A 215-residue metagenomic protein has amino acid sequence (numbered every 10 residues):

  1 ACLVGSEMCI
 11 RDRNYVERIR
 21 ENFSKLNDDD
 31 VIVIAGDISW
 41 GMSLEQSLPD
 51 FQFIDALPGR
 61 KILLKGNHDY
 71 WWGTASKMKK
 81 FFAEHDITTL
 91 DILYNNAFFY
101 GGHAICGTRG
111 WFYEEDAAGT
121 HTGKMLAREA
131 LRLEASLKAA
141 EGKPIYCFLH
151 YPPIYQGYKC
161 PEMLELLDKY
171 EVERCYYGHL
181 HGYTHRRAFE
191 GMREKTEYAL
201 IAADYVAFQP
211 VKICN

Functional and structural regions predicted by a protein language model:
C2-I10: Short, small-residue-biased leader/transition segments that mark boundaries at the very start of proteins
S6, H68, H150, H179-H181: Histidine-centered active-site/metal-ligand motif
R11-Y100, K159-V172, T196, L200-A203: Core catalytic region of metal-dependent phosphoesterases/phosphodiesterases, especially metallo-beta-lactamase-like
V31-I34, I105, Y146-F148, Y176: Structural motif
S39, H68-D69, G110-F112, P152-P153 (+1 more regions): Short, glycine/serine-rich, charged loops/turns that create anion-binding and catalytic segments at active sites
I62, P153-N215: Conserved beta-sheet core of the metallophosphoesterase superfamily
L64-G66, T108, F148, G178 (+1 more regions): Generic beta-sheet signal
G73-E162, L166: Conserved catalytic scaffold of divalent metal-dependent phosphoesterases
